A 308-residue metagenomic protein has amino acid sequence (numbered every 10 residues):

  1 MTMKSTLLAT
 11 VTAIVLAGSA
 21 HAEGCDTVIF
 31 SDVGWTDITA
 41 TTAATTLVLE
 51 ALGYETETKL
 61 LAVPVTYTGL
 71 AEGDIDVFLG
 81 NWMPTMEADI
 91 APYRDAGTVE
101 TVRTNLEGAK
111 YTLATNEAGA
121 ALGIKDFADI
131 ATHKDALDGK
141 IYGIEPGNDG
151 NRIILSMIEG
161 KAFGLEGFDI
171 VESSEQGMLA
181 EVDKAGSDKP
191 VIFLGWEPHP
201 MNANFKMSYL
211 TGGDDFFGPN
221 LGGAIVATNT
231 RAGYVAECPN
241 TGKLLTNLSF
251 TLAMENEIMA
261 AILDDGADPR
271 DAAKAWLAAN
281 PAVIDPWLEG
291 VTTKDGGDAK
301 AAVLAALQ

Functional and structural regions predicted by a protein language model:
H21-F30, L49-E50, A131-D138, V303-Q308: Immediate post-signal peptide segment of exported/extracytoplasmic ligand-binding proteins
E23-D37, Y54-K59, D138-Y142, L245: Short, well-ordered beta-strand elements
T42, L61-G97, G177-E181, P200-K206: Pocket-flanking alpha-helical
T45-L52, K134-F168: Ligand-binding cleft/hinge of the Venus flytrap
I75-L79, D149-D215: Ligand-binding pocket segment of bilobal, Venus flytrap-like solute-binding proteins
T98-G147: A conserved helix-loop-strand patch within extracytoplasmic ligand-binding domains of the periplasmic binding
L106, T251-Q308: C-terminal functional modules
K110-A121, G223-E237, A260-A261: A bilobed periplasmic-binding-protein/Venus flytrap-type ligand-binding module shared by bacterial periplasmic
